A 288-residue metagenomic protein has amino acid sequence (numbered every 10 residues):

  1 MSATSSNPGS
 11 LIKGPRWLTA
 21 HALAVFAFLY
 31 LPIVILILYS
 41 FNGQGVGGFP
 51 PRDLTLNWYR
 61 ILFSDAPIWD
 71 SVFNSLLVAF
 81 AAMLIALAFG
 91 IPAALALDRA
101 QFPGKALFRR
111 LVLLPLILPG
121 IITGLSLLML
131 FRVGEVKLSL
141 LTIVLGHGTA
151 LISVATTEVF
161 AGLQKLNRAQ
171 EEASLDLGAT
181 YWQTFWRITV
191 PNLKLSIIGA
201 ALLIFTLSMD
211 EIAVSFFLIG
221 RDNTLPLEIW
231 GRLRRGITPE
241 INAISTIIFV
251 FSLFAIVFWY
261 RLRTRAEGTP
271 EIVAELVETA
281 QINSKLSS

Functional and structural regions predicted by a protein language model:
S2-S10, P15-A20, G104, F160-E171 (+3 more regions): C-terminal transmembrane helix and the adjacent membrane-cytosol boundary/short C-terminal tail of inner/organellar
A3-L11, F80-V112, L128-M129, F185 (+1 more regions): Transmembrane-helix boundary motif in ABC transporter permease subunits
T4-G14, Q44-G47, Y59-P67, M209-A266 (+1 more regions): Interhelical loop and adjacent transmembrane-helix boundary motif in polytopic membrane transport permeases
T4-P8, G47, P51, L56 (+4 more regions): Membrane-interfacial helix termini and adjacent extracytoplasmic/periplasmic loops of multi-pass transporters
K13-A27, P92-L127, E171, E278: Cytoplasmic-entry segments and transmembrane alpha-helices of multi-pass inner-membrane transporters
H21, F26-I33, G124, T149 (+3 more regions): Transmembrane alpha-helices
W69, F73, L77-F89, A93 (+7 more regions): Hydrophobic alpha-helical transmembrane segments of multipass integral membrane proteins, especially permease/channel
D70-L77, S126, L130-V154, K194-I197 (+2 more regions): Loop-to-helix entry region at the N-terminal start of transmembrane alpha-helices in multi-pass membrane transporters
